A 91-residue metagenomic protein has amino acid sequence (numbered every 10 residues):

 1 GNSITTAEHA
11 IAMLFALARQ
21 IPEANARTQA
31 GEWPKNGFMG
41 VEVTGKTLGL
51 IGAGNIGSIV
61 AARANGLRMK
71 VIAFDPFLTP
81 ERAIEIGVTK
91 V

Functional and structural regions predicted by a protein language model:
G1-N25, M39-G40, T44: Phosphate/diphosphate ligand-binding glycine-rich loop within oxidoreductases
N2, T28, L78: Residue-level detector of flexible, active-site-proximal loop/helix-junction positions within diverse enzyme catalytic
A24-T28, G87: N-terminal Rossmann NAD(P)-binding subdomain characteristic of aldehyde/semialdehyde dehydrogenases
R27-K35: A short, charged, Gly/Pro-tolerant segment at domain boundaries
N36-V91: Rossmann-like dinucleotide/phosphate-binding beta-alpha-beta segment
